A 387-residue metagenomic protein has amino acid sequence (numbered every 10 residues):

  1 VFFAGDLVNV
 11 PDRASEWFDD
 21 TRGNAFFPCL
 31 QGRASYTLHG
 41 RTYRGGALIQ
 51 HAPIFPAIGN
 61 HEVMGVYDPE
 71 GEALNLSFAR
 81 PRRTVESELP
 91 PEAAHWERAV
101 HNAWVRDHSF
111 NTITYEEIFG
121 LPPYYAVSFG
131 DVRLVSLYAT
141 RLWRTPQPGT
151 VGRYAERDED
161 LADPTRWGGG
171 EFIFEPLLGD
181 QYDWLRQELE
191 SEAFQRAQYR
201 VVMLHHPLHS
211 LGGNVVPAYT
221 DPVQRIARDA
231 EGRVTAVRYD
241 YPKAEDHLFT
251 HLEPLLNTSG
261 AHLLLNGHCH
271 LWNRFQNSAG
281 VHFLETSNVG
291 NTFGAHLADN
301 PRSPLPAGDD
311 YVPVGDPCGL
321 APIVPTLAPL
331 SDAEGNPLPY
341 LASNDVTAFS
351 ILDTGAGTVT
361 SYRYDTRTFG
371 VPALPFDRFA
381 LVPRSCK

Functional and structural regions predicted by a protein language model:
V1, I54, Q198-L204: Generic beta-sheet signal
V1-Y67: Core catalytic region of metal-dependent phosphoesterases/phosphodiesterases, especially metallo-beta-lactamase-like
A4, A57, L137, M203-L204: Short hydrophobic segments within beta-strands
V8-C29, V63-R80, S109-T112, G212-V216 (+1 more regions): Metal-dependent catalytic neighborhoods of phosphoester/phosphodiester hydrolases
F26-G40, G65-G71, A139-G149, E188 (+1 more regions): Short regulatory "switch" loops immediately downstream of catalytic or recognition motifs within protein catalytic
H51, E70, R196-Y199: A general structural motif
S77-R200, P207-K387: Metal-dependent phosphoesterase/phosphodiesterase active-site architecture
